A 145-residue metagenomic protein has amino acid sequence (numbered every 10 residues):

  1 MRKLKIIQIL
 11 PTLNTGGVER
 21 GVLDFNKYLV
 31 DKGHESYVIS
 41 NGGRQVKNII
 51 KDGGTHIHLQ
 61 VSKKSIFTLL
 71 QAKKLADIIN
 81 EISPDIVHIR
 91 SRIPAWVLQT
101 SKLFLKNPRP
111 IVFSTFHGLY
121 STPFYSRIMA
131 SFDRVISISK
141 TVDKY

Functional and structural regions predicted by a protein language model:
K3, Q8-L70: N-terminal strand-loop element at the rim of the active site of nucleotide-sugar-dependent glycosyltransferases
K5, D85-I86: Structural motif
V18-G21, N41, I89-R90, V135-S139: Replace "coordinates the UDP/GDP/TDP-sugar" with "coordinates nucleotide-activated sugar donors
V30-H34, L103-R109: Short helix-capping segments at alpha-helix termini
R44-Q45, I93-P94, T141-D143: Alpha-helix capping/helix-boundary segments
I79, S83-D85: Proline-aspartate-enriched helix->loop->beta-strand connector
I89-W96, F116: Short His-centered aromatic/hydrophobic patch
K106-K140: A conserved, positively charged/aromatic
